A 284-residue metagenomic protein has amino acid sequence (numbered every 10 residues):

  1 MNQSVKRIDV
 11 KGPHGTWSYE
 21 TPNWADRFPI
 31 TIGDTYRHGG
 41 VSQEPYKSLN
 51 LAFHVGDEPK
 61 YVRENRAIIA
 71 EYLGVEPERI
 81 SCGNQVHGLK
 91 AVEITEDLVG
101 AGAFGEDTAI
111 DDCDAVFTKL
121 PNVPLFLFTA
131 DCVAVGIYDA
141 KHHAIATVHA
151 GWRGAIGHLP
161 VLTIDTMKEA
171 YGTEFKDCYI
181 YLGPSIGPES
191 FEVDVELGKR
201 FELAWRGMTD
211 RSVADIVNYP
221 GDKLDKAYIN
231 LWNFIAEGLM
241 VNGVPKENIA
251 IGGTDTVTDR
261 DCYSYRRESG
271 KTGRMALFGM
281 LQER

Functional and structural regions predicted by a protein language model:
M1-R284: Active-site microenvironment for binding and transforming phosphate-containing groups
